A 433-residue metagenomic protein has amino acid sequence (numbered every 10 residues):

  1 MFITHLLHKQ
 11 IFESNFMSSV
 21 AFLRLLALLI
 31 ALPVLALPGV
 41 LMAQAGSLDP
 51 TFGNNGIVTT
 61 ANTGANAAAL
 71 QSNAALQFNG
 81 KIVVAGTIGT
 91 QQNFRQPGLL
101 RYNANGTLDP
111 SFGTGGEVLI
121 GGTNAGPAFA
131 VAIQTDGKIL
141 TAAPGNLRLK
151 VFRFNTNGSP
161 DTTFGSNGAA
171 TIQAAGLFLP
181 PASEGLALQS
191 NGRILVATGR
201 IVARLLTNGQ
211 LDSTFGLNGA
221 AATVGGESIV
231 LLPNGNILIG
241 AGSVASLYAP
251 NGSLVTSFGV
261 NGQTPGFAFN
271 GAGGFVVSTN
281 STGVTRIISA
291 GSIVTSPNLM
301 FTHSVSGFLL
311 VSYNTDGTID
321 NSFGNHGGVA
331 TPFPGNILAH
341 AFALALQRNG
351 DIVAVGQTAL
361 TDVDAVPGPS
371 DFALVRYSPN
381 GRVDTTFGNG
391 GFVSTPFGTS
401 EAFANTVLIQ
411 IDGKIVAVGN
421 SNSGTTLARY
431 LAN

Functional and structural regions predicted by a protein language model:
M1-L23: N-terminal secretory signal peptides that target proteins for export/translocation
F2-I3, L41-N433: Extracytoplasmic mature domains of secreted or surface-exposed proteins
S18, L23-R24, L29, G89: Hydrophobic alpha-helical segments, principally membrane-spanning helices and signal/leader peptides
L26-G39: Bacterial N-terminal signal peptides
